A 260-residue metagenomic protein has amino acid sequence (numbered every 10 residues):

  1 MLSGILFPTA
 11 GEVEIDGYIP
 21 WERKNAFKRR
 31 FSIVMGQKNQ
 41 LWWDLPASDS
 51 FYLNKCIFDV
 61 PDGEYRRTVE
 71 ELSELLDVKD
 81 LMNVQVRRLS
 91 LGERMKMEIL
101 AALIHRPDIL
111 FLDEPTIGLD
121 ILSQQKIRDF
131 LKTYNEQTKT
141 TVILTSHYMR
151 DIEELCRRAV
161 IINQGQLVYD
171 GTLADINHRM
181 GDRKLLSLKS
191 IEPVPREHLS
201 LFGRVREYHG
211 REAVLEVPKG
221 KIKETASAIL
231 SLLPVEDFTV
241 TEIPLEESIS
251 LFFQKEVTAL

Functional and structural regions predicted by a protein language model:
S3: Helix-to-loop junction immediately C-terminal to a conserved catalytic motif
G11-W21, A26-F31: Conserved ABC transporter NBD signature motif
Y52, C56, G63-L81: Conserved ABC ATPase "signature" region
R106: Conserved catalytic motifs of ABC-family nucleotide-binding domains
L110-E114: Catalytic Walker B motif of ABC-type/P-loop ATPase nucleotide-binding domains
R128-E216: ABC transporter nucleotide-binding domain
K184-E256: Short, charged/small-residue-rich alpha-helical element at the C-terminal edge of ABC transporter nucleotide-binding
